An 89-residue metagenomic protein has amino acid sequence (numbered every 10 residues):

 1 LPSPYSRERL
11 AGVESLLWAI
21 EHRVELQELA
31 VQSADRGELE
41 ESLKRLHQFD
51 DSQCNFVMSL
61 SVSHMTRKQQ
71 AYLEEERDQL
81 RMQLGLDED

Functional and structural regions predicted by a protein language model:
L1-D89: C-terminal interaction appendages of subunits in large macromolecular complexes
